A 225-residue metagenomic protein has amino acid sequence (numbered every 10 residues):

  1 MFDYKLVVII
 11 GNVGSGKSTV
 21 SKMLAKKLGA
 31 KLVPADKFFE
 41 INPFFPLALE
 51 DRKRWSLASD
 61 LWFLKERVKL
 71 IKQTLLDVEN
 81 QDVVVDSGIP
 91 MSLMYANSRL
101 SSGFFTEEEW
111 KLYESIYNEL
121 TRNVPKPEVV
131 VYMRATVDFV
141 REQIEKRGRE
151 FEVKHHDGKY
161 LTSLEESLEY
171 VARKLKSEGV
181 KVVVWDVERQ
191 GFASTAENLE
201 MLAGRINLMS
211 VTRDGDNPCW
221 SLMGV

Functional and structural regions predicted by a protein language model:
I9: Hydrophobic anchor at the beta1->P-loop junction of P-loop NTPases
N12: P-loop (Walker A) phosphate-binding loop of NTP-binding proteins
K17: Conserved lysine of the Walker
V20-S21, A25: Post-Walker A alpha-helix
K26-E66, A96: Conserved substrate/cofactor phosphate-moiety recognition/catalytic segment in nucleotide-dependent phosphotransferases
W55, S59-P125: Glycine-rich phosphate-binding loop used to anchor ATP phosphates in small-molecule kinases, encompassing both
M94-S167: A glycine- and Lys/Arg-enriched "phosphate-lid" helix/loop adjacent to the NTP-binding pocket of small-molecule kinases
R141-V225: NTP-dependent small-molecule kinase module
